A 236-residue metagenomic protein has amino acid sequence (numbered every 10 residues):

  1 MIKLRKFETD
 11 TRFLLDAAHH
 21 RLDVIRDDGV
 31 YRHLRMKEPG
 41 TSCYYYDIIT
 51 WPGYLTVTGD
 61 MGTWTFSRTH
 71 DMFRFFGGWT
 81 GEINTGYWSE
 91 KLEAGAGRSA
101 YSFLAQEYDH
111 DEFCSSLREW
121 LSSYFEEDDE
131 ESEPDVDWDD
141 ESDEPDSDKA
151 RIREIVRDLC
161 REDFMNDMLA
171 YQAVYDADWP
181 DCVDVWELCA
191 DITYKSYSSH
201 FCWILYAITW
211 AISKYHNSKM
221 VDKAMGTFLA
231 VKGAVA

Functional and structural regions predicted by a protein language model:
M1-A18, H110-W120, Y124, L205-I208 (+1 more regions): Charged, low-complexity, helix-prone segments enriched in Lys/Glu/Asp/Gln
M1-T58, T63: Short N-terminal edge-element motif at the start of the domain
L4-E8, G62, F103, E107-D111 (+4 more regions): Generic detection of long, well-ordered alpha-helical segments
H19-H20, H33, H70, H110 (+2 more regions): Histidine (H) residue identity feature
Y44-L92: Aromatic- and glycine-enriched beta-alpha-beta binding-site module
F75-E162: An exposed acidic His-Trp-rich patch
D135-A236: A eukaryote-biased signal for long
